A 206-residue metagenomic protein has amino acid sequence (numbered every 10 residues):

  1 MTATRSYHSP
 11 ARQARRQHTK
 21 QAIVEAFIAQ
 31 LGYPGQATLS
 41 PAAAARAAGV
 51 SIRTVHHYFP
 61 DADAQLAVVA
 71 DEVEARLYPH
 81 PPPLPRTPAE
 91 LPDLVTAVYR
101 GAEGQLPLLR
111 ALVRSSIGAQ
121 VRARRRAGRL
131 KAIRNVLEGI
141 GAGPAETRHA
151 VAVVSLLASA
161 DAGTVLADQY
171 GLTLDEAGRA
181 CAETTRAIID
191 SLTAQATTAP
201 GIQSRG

Functional and structural regions predicted by a protein language model:
M1-G49: Basic, helix-initiating cap at the start of DNA-binding domains
A29-P34, T38-L39, R46, A64-L94: Amphipathic alpha-helical linker/stalk segments
L39-S40, D61, A162: Residues that mark the N-terminal boundary/hinge immediately upstream of a DNA-recognition element
G49-F59: Short hydrophobic/aromatic patch on the recognition helix
A64, V68-V73, A97-Q120, R134 (+1 more regions): Amphipathic alpha-helical segments used for helix-helix packing
D93-G104, I117-A152, G178-D190: Amphipathic alpha-helical packing segments from all-alpha helical-bundle domains
G139-R186, L192-G206: Hydrophobic/aromatic-rich alpha-helical bundle segments in the mid-to-C-terminal region
